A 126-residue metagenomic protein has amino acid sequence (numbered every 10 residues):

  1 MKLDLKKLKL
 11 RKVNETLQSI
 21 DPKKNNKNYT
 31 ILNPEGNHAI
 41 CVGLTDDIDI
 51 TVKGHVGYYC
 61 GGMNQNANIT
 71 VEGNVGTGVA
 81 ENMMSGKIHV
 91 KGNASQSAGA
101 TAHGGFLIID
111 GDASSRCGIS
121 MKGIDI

Functional and structural regions predicted by a protein language model:
M1-I126: Long, distal/terminal scaffolding or interaction modules with repetitive or compositionally biased sequence
